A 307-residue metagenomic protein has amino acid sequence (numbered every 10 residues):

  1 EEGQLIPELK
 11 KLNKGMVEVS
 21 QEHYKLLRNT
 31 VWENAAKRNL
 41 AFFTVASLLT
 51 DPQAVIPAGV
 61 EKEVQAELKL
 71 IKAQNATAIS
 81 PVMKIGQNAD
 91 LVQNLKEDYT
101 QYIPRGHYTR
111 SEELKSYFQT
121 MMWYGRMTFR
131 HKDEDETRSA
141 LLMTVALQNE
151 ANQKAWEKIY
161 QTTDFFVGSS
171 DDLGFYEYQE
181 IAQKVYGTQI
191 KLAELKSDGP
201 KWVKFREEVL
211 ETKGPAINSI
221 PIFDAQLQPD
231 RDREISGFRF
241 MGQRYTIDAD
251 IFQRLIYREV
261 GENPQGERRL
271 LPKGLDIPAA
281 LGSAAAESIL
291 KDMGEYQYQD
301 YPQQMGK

Functional and structural regions predicted by a protein language model:
E1-K307: Long, non-catalytic protein-protein interaction scaffolds
